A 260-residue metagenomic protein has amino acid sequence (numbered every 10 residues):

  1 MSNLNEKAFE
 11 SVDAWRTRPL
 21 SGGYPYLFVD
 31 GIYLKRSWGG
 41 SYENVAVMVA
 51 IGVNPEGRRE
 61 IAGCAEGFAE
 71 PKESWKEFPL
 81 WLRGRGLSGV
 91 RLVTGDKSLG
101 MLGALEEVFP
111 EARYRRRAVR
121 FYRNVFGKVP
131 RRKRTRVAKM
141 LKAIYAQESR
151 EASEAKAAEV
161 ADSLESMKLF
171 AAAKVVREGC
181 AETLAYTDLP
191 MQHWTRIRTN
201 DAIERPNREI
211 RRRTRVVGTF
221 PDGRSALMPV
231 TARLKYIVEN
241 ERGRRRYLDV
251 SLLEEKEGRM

Functional and structural regions predicted by a protein language model:
S2, Y26, N44, K72-K76 (+10 more regions): Amphipathic alpha-helical transducer elements in NTP-driven molecular machines
N3-L4, L92-L99, A104-M140: Conserved beta-strand -> loop -> alpha-helix junction used to position metal-binding or nucleic-acid-contacting
N5-T94, L99, G103, V108-E111 (+2 more regions): RNase H-like nuclease fold core
V12-W15, P55, C64-W75, P79 (+5 more regions): A detector of single, family-specific signature residues that are central to catalytic or substrate-handling motifs
A143, Q147-M260: Acidic/histidine-rich catalytic cores and adjacent linkers of DNA breakage/strand-transfer/modification proteins
